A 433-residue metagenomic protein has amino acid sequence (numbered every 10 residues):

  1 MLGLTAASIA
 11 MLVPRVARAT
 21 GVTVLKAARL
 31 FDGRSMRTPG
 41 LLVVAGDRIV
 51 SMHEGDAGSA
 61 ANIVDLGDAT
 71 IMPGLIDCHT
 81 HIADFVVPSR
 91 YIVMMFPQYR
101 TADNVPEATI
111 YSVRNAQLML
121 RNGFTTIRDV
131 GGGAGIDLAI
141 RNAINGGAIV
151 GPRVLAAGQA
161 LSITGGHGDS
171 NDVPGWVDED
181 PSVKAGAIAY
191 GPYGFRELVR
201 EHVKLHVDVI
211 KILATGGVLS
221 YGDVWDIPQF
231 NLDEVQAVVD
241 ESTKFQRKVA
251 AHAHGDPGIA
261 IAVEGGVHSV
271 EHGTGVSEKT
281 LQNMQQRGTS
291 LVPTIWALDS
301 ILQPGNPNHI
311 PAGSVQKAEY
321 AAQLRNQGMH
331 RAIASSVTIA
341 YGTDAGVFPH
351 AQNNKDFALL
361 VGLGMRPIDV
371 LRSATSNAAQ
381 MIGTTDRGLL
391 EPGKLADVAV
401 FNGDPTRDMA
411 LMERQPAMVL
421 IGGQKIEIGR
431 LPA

Functional and structural regions predicted by a protein language model:
M1-A17: N-terminal export signals
R15, R34-M72: Histidine-rich, glycine-flanked metal-binding segment
T70-A148, T164-G168, D233, P257 (+1 more regions): Metal-associated gating/positioning segment near the N- to mid-region
D84-A108, T164-K184, V218-L232, R287-A322 (+1 more regions): Active-site gating loops and adjacent loop-to-helix segments of metal-dependent hydrolytic enzymes
T101, T109-D137, V150-A160, V207-S220 (+4 more regions): Divalent metal-dependent hydrolysis catalytic cores, especially in the metallo-beta-lactamase
G194-L291, Y320-T338: Histidine/acidic residue-rich metal-binding segments in metalloenzymes
K244, H309, G313, A321-P405: His/Asp/Glu-enriched, well-ordered alpha-helical/loop segment that forms or immediately abuts the divalent-metal
A374-S376, P392-P432: C-terminal cap of metal-dependent C-N hydrolases
